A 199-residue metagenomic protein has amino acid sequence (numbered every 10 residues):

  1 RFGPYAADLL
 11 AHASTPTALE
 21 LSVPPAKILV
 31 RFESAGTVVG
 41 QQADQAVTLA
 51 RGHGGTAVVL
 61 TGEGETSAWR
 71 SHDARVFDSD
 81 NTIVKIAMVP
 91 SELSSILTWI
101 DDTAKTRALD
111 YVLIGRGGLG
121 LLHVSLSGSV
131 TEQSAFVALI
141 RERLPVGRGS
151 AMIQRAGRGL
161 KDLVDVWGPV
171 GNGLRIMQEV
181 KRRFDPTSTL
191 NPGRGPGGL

Functional and structural regions predicted by a protein language model:
G3-L60: A conserved active-site cap/scaffold subdomain adjacent to cofactor or substrate pockets
S22, T48, G52-L199: Conserved glycine-rich FAD pyrophosphate-binding loop
